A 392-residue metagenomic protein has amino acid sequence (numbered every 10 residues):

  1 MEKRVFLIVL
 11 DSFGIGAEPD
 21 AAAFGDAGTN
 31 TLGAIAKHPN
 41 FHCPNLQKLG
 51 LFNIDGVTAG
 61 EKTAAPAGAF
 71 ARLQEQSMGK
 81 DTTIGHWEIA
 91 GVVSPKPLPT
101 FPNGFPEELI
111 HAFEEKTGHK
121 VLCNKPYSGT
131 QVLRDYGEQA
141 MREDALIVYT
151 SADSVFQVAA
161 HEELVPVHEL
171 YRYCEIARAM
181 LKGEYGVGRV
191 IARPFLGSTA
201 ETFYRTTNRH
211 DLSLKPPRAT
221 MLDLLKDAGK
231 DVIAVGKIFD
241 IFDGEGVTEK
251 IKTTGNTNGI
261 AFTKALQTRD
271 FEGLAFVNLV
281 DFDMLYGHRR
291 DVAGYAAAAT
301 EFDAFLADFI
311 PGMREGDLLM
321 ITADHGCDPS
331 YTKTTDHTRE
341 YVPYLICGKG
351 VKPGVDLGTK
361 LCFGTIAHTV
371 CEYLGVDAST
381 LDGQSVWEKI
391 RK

Functional and structural regions predicted by a protein language model:
M1-K392: Feature captures the catalytic ectodomains and active-site-proximal regions of enzymes that hydrolyze or transfer
